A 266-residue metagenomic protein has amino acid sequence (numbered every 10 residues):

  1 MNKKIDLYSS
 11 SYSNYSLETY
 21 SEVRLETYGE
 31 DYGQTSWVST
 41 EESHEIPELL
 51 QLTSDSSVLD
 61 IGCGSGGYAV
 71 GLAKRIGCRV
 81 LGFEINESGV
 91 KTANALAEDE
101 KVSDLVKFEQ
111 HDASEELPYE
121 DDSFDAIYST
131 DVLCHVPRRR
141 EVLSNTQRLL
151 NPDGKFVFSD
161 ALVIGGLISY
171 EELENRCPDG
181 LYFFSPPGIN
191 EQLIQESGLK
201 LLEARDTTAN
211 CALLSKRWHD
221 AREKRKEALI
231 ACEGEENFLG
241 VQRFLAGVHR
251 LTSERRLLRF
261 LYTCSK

Functional and structural regions predicted by a protein language model:
M1-T27: N-terminal, positively charged/glycine-rich alpha-helical extensions of SAM-dependent methyltransferases
S36-S54: Conserved alpha-helix/loop element of class I SAM-dependent methyltransferases that forms part of the SAM/SAH-binding
L59-I61, S65-E115: Class I SAM-dependent methyltransferase SAM/SAH-binding core
L117-A126: A short acidic, Gly/Pro-enriched loop at the edge of an enzyme's catalytic core that lines a small-molecule cofactor
R140-K155: A short glycine-rich, Lys/Arg-flanked "PGG" loop and its adjoining helix->strand segment in the class I
A161-L181: Short, glycine-/aromatic-enriched active-site segment of Class I SAM-dependent methyltransferases
F183-G198: Short alpha-helix
R205-K266: Conserved Class I S-adenosyl-L-methionine
